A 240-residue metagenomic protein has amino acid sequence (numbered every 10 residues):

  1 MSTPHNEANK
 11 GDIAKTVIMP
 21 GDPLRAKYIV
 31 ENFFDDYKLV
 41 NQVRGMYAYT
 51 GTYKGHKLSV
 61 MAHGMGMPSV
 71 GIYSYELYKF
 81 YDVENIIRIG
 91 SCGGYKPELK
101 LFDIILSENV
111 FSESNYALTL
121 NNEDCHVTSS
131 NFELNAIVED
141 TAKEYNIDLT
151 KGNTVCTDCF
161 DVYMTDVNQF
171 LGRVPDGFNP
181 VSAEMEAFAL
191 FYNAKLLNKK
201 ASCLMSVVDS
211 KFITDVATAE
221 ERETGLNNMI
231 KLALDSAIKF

Functional and structural regions predicted by a protein language model:
M1-I137: Metabolite-binding pocket within alpha/beta catalytic cores that recognizes anionic/polar moieties
P23, G93, V155-D161, A189 (+2 more regions): Glycine-rich beta-alpha junction loops
D36-Q42, N146-N153, F240: Flexible, glycine/charged-enriched surface loops at secondary-structure junctions
K79, D166, A217: Expand to "…catalyze enediolate/carbanion chemistry for C-C bond making/breaking, isomerization, decarboxylation
V127-G177: Active-site rim beta-loop-alpha module in soluble metabolic enzymes
I137-Y145, N193, L232-F240: Generic non-transmembrane alpha-helical segments
F188-R222: Zn-dependent metallopeptidase/amidohydrolase metal-coordination segment
K211-F240: His/Asp/Glu-rich mid-to-C-terminal helical/loop segments that flank catalytic regions of hydrolases
